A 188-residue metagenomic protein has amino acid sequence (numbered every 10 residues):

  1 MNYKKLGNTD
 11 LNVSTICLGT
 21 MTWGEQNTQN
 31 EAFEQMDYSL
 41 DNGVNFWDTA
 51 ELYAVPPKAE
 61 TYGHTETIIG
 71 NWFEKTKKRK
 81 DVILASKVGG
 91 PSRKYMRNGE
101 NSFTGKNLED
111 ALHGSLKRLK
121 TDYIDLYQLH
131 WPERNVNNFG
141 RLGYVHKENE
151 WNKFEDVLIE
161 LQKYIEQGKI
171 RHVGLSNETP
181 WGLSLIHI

Functional and structural regions predicted by a protein language model:
M1-S86, D122, K163-E166: N-terminal binding-site loop/beta-alpha segment at the start of enzyme catalytic domains that lines or forms
T20-N30, K94-K106, K147-N149: Active-site mouth loops of central-metabolism enzymes
M21-W23, L52, K87-P91, L129-P132 (+1 more regions): Active-site beta-loop-alpha junctions enriched in small/polar residues
T28-S39, T104-R118, L183: Short, acidic/polar
Y53-P57, S92-M96, N135-N137: A short acidic, helix-capping loop that chelates divalent metal ions and anchors anionic groups
E100-G105, E133-I159: Active-site cleft segment of glycoside hydrolase catalytic domains centered on the general acid/base Glu
L119-G140: Active-site groove signature of glycoside hydrolases
I186-I188: Conserved small/polar residues in nucleotide/adenosyl-binding loops
